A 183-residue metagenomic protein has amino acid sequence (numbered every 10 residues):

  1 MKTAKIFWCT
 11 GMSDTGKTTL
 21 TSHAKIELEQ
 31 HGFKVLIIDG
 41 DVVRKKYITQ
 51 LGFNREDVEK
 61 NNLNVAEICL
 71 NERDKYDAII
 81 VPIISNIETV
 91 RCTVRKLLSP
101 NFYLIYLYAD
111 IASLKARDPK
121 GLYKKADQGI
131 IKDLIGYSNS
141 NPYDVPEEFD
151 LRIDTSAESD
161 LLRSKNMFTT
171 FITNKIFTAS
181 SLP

Functional and structural regions predicted by a protein language model:
M1-A4: Phosphate-binding P-loop
I6, I37, F102-Y106, D150-R152: Conserved beta-strand scaffold positions in the cores of enzyme catalytic domains, especially in NTP/NDP-utilizing
C9: Hydrophobic anchor at the beta1->P-loop junction of P-loop NTPases
S13: The conserved Walker
K17: Conserved lysine of the Walker
T21-E67, E72: Conserved substrate/cofactor phosphate-moiety recognition/catalytic segment in nucleotide-dependent phosphotransferases
E56-S99, L104, K124: Glycine-rich phosphate-binding loop used to anchor ATP phosphates in small-molecule kinases, encompassing both
Y108-I111, A116-P183: Small-molecule kinase domains that catalyze NTP-dependent phosphoryl transfer to phosphate-bearing small molecules
